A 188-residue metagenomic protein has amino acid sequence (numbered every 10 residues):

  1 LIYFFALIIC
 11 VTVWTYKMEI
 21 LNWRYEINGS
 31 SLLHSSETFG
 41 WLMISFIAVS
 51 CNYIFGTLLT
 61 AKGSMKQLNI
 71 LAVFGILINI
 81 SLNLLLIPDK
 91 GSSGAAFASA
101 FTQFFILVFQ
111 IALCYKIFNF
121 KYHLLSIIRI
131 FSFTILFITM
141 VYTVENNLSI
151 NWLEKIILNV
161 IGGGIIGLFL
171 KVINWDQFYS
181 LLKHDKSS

Functional and structural regions predicted by a protein language model:
L1-A6: Junctions where cytoplasmic loops transition into the N-terminal start of transmembrane alpha-helices in multi-pass
C10-T15, W23, W41, I80 (+5 more regions): Membrane-embedded alpha-helical segments of multi-pass transporters/permeases
V13-F46: Interfacial segments at transmembrane-helix termini and the short loops linking adjacent helices
E37-G63, Q67-I87, S92-K116, F133 (+1 more regions): Short runs within selected transmembrane alpha-helices of multi-pass transporters and secretion channels
S64, Y115-L124, L148-N151: Membrane-interface helix-boundary motifs at transmembrane edges
I117-I130, D176-S187: Interhelical loop/hinge segments that connect adjacent transmembrane helices in multipass membrane
Y142-S188: Membrane-proximal transmembrane or re-entrant/amphipathic helices at the cytosolic face
